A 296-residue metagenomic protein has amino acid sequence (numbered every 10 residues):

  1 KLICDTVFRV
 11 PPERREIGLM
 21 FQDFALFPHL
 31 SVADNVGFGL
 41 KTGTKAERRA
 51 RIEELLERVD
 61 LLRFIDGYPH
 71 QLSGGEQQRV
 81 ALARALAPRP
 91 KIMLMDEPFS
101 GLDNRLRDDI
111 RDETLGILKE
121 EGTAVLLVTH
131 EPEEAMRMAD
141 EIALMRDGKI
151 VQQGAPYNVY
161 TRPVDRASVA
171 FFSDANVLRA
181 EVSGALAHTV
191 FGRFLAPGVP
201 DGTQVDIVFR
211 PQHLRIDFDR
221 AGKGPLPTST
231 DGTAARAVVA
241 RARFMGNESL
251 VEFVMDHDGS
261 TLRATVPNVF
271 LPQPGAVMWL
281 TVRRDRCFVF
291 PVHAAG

Functional and structural regions predicted by a protein language model:
K1-E16, K45: ABC ATPase NBD Q-loop/coupling interface
E16-G18, Q22-A167: ABC ATPase nucleotide-binding domains
T161-S183, V208: C-terminal boundary and immediately downstream tail of ABC-type ATPase nucleotide-binding domains
H188-G192, V254-G259: OB-fold (S1/OB) nucleic-acid-binding surfaces
T189-R243, N268-G296: Glycine/charge-rich catalytic "coupling/switch" loops of P-loop NTPases
E248-V251: Short aromatic-glycine-enriched beta-strand elements
L262-V266: Short alpha-helix capping/helix-loop boundary micro-motifs
